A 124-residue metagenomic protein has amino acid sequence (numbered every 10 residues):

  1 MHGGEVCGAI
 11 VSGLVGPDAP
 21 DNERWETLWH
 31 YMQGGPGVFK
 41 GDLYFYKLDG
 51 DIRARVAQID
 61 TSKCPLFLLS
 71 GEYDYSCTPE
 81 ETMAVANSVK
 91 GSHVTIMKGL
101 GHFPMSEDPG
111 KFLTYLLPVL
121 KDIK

Functional and structural regions predicted by a protein language model:
H2-D60: Conserved alpha/beta-hydrolase catalytic His-Asp/Glu region
G34, C77, E107: Residue-level signal for the nucleotide or nucleotide-sugar donor/cofactor binding architecture
Q58, K63-P65, G91: A generic structural signal for alpha->beta connector loops
S62, L68-S70, D74: Short beta-strand/loop motif that positions the catalytic acidic residue of the alpha/beta-hydrolase fold
Y75-E81: Conserved alpha/beta-hydrolase "acid-adjacent" motif
M83-A84, G110: Active-site phosphate/pyrophosphate- and oxyanion-stabilizing loops and adjacent acidic/basic residues in soluble
A86-S88: Solvent-exposed polar/charged
K90-K124: Catalytic active-site module of serine/aspartate enzymes centered on a nucleophile-bearing elbow/loop
